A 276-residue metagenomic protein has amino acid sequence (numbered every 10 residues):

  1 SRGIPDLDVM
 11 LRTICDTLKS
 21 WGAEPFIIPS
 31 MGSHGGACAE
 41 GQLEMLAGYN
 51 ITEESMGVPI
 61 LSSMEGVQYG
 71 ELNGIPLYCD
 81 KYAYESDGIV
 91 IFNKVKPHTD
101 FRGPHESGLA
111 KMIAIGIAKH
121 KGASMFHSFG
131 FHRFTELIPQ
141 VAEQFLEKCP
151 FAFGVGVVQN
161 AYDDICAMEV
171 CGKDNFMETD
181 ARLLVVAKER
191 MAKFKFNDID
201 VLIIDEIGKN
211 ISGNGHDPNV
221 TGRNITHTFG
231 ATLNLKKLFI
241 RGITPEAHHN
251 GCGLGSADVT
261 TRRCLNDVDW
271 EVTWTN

Functional and structural regions predicted by a protein language model:
S1-Q42: N-terminal active-site beta-alpha-beta segment that forms phosphate/nucleotide-binding and substrate-recognition loops
M10-T17, G41-T52, E106-I115: A glycine- and small-aliphatic-rich helix-loop capping segment at beta-alpha/alpha-beta transitions that lines
G41-P104: An acidic, phosphate/nucleotide-engaging active-site surface
N73-Y82, H98-F101, V141-L146, A187-F194 (+2 more regions): A generic local secondary-structure boundary/capping motif
Y82, V95-D163, A187: Conserved phosphate- and dinucleotide-binding cores of soluble alpha/beta proteins, encompassing both enzyme active
K148-V155, R190-I203, T232-N234, T275: Flexible, glycine/charged-enriched surface loops at secondary-structure junctions
Y162-P218: A conserved active-site cap/scaffold subdomain adjacent to cofactor or substrate pockets
D217-N276: C-terminal non-catalytic interaction/assembly regions of soluble proteins
